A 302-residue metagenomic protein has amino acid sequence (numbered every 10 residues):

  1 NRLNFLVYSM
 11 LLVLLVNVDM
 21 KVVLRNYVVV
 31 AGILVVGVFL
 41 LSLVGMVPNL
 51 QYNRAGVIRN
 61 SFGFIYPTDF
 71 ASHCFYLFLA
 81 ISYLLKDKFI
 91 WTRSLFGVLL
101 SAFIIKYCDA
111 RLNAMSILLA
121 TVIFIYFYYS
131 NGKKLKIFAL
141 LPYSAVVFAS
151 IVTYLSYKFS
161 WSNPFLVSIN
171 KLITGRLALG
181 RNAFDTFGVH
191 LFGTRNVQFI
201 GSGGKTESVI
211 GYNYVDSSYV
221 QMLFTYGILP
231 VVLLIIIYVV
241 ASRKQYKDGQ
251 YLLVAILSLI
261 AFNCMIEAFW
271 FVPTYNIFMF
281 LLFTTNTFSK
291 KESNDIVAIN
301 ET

Functional and structural regions predicted by a protein language model:
N1-V35, I237: Transmembrane alpha-helical segments and their membrane-water interfaces
N26-M46, P67-F124: Alpha-helical transmembrane segments of multi-pass inner-membrane proteins
I33-F70, K171, E207-I210: Membrane-interfacial helix-loop-helix modules of multi-pass inner-membrane proteins that assemble, modify, or transport
L85-L95, K133-A139, A241-I256: Membrane-interface helix-loop-helix junctions at transmembrane boundaries of multi-pass membrane enzymes, predominantly
Y128-V167: A membrane-periplasm/extracellular boundary helix in multi-pass inner-membrane enzymes that assemble envelope glycans
F165-Y226: Long extracytoplasmic/lumenal interhelical loops at the membrane interface of multi-pass membrane proteins
T225-A261: Hydrophobic transmembrane alpha-helices and their immediate junctions
L257-A261, F271-T302: Transmembrane alpha-helices of multi-pass inner-membrane enzymes
